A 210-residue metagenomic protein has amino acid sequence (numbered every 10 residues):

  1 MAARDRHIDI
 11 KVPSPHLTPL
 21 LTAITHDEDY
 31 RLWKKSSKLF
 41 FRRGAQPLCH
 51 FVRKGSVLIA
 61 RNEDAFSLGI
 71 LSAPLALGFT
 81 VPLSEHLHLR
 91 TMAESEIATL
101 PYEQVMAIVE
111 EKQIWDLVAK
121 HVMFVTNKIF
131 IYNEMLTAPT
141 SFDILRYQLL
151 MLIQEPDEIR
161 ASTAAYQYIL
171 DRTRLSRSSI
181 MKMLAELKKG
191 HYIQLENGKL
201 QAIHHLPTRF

Functional and structural regions predicted by a protein language model:
M1-K35, A45, A76-L77: Cyclic nucleotide-binding regulatory module and flanking cytosolic helices
A2-R6, I10, R31, T99 (+1 more regions): Inter-domain helical "communication" segments and dimerization helices that couple sensory or membrane-embedded modules
Y30, K38-L39, G55-R61, E96: Short beta-strand segments in beta-sandwich/barrel cores
Y30-L32, F40-R42, Q46-V52, L68-G69 (+1 more regions): His/acidic/aromatic-lined binding-pocket segments of jelly-roll/cupin-type domains and related regulatory beta-sandwich
A45-D64, A73-P74: Glycine- and acidic-residue-biased ligand/ion/polar-headgroup-sensing regions
D64-H121: Cyclic-nucleotide recognition modules
D116-L175: Polybasic "coupling" helices that flank or enter modular domains
L152-F210: Phosphate-/nucleic-acid-contacting segments
